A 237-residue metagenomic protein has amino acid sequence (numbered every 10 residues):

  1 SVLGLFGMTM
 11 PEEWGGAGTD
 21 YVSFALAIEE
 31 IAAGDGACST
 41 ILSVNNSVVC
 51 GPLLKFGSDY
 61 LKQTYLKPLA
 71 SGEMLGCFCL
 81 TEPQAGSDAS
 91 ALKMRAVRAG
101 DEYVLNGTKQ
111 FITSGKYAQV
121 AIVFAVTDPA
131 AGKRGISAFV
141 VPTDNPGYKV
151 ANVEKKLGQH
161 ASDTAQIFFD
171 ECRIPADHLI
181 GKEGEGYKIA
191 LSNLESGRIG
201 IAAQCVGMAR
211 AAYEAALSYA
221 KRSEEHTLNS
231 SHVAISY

Functional and structural regions predicted by a protein language model:
V2-L75, T113-V120, G132, I199: Internal helix-loop-helix
A27, S58, G107, F139 (+2 more regions): Residue-level signal for inorganic ion chemistry
E29, G34, Y148-T227: Glycine-rich beta->alpha junctions and the first turn(s) of the following alpha-helix
L69, Q84-S87, F111-S114, D128-A130 (+1 more regions): Short Gly/Pro-enriched turn/cap motifs at secondary-structure boundaries
S87-D88, Y103: Hydrophobic, small-residue-rich alpha-helical packing segments that form membrane-like cores
M94-V97: A structural signal for short hydrophobic beta-strand segments in well-ordered beta-sheet cores
E102, N106-V150: A short core secondary-structure module
E225-Y237: Single conserved hydrophobic/aromatic residue that forms the stacking wall/gate of nucleotide- or nucleobase-binding
